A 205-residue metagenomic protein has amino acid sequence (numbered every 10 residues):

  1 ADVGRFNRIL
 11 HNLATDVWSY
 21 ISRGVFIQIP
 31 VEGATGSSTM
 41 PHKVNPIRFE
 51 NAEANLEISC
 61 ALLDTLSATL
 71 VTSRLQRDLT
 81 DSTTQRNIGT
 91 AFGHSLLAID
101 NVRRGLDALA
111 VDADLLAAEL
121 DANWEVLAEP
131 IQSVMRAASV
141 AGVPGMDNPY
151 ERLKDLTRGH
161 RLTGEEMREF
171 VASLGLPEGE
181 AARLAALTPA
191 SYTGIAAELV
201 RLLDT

Functional and structural regions predicted by a protein language model:
A1-N55, C60: Acidic, glycine-rich loop-and-beta core segments that form the ion-binding/anion-interacting portion of active sites
T35-T205: Catalytic-core signal marking the mid-to-C-terminal active-site face
